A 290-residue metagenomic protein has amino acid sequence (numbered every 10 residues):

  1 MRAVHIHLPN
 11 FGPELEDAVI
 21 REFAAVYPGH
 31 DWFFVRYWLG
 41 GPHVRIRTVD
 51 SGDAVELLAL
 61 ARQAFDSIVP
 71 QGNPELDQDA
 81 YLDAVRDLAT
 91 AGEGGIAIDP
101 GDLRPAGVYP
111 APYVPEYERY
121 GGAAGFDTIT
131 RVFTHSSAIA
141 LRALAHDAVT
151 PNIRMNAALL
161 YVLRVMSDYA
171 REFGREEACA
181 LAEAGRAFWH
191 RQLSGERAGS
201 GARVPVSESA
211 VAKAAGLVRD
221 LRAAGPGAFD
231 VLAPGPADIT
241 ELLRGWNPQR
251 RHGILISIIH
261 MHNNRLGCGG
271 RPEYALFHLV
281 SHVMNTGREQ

Functional and structural regions predicted by a protein language model:
M1-Q290: An acidic, charge-biased composition feature
